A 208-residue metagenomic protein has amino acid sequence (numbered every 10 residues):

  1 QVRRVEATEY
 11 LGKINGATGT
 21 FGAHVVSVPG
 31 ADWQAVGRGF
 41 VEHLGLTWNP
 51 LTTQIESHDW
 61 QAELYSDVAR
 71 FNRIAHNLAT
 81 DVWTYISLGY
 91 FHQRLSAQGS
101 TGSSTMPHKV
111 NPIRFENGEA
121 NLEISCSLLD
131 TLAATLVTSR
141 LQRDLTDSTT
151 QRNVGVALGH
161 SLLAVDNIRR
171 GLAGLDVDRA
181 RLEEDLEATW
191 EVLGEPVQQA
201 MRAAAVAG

Functional and structural regions predicted by a protein language model:
Q1-T135: Internal glycine-rich alpha/beta core junctions
L88-F91, S103-G208: Glycine-rich cofactor/substrate-binding loops
